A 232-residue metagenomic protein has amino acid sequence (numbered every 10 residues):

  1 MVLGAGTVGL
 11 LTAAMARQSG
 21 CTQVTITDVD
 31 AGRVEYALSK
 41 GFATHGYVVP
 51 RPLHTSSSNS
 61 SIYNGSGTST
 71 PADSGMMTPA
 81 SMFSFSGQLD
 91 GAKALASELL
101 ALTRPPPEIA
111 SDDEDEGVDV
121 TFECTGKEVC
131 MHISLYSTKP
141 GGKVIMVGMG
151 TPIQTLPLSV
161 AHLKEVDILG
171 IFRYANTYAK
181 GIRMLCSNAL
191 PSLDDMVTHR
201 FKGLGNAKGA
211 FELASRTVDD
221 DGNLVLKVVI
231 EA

Functional and structural regions predicted by a protein language model:
V2-A5, R17-M131: Adenosine-nucleotide cofactor-binding segment
G9-L10: N-terminal Rossmann-fold NAD(P) dinucleotide-binding loop
A13, V34, M131-L135, L158: Generic hydrophobic/aromatic pocket-lining and core-packing "Φ" positions
D28-V29, G148, F172: Conserved acidic E/D residue at the C-terminus of a beta-strand in Rossmann-like folds
N59-N64, S69, S74-M77, F83 (+3 more regions): C-terminal hydrophobic helical "lid"/dimerization subdomain of Rossmann-like NAD(P)H-dependent oxidoreductases
E116, T125, R173-N176, F201-G205: Residue-level signal for the nucleotide or nucleotide-sugar donor/cofactor binding architecture
T138-P140: Helix-to-beta-strand junctions that scaffold the AdoMet/dcAdoMet cofactor pocket in Class I SAM-dependent enzymes
K143-I145, L156-M196: Rossmann-fold dehydrogenase core element
